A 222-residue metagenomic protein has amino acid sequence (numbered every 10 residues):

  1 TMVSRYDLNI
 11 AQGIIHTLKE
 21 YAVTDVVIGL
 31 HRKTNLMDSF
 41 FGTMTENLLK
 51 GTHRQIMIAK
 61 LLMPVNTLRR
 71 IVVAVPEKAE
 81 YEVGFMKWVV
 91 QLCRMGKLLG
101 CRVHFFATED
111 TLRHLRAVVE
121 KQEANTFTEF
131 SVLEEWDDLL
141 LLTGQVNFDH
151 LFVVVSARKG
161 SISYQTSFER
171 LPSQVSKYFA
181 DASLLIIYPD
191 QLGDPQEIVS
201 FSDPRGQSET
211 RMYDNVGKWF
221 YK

Functional and structural regions predicted by a protein language model:
S4-Q12: Charged docking surfaces used in two-component/phosphorelay signaling
A11, I15, L140-T143: Short hydrophobic/charged patches on amphipathic alpha-helices used for structural packing and interfaces
K19, T24-A117, Q122-W136, N147-L151 (+2 more regions): Intrinsically disordered or low-complexity boundary/linker segments at protein termini and domain junctions
